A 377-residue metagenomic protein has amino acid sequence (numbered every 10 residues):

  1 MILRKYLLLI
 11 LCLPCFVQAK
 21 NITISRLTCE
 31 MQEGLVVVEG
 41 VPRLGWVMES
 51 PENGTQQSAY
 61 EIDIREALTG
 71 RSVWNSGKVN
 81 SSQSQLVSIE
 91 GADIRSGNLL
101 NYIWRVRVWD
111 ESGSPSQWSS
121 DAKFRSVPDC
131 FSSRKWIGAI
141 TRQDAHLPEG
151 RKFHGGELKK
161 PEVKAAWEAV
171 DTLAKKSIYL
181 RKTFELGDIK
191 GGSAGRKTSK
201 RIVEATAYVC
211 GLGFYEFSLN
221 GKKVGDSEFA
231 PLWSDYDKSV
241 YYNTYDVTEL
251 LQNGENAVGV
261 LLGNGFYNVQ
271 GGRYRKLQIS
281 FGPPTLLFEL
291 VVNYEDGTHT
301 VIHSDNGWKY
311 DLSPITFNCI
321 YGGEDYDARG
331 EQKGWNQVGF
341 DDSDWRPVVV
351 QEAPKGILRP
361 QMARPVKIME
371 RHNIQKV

Functional and structural regions predicted by a protein language model:
K5-P14: Sec-dependent N-terminal signal peptides
K20-E52, K123-C130: Pro/Thr/Ser/Gly-rich low-complexity, intrinsically disordered linker/stalk tracts
L35-V38, E52-Q56, K190, S199-R201: A short beta-turn/strand-edge loop motif at beta-sheet boundaries
V38-E39, S96-L99, Q252-N253: Surface-exposed loops/turns
W46, S81, Q85-V87, I103-R105 (+3 more regions): Accessory beta-strand-rich segments of carbohydrate-active enzymes
T55-N101, E111-W118, R134-T141: Recognizes extended acidic, P/S/T-rich segments that occur within or adjacent to Ig-like beta-sandwich modules
D129-G192, K200, E352-V377: Solvent-exposed, flexible loop/coil segments flanking beta-strands in beta-rich domains
A145-G155, K159-K160, H299-V377: Activation corresponds to long, low-complexity, non-globular regions
